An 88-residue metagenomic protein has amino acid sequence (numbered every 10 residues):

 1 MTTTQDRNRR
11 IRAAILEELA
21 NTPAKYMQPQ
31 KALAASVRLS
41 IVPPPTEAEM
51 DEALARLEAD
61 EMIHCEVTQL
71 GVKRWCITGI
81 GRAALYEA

Functional and structural regions predicted by a protein language model:
M1-M27: Short alpha-helical segments that sit at the start of domains
T3, A24-K25, I41-P45, Q69: Short acidic, glycine/proline-enriched loop segments that cap or flank alpha-helices
D6, R10, P45-A48, V72: Residues at secondary-structure transition points
K25-R38: Short acidic, hydrophobic short linear motifs in intrinsically disordered regions
P43-A59: Short amphipathic alpha-helical interaction segments
E58-T68: A short, conserved structural fragment
L70-I77: Minor-groove-contacting beta-hairpin "wing" of winged helix-turn-helix DNA-binding domains
G79-A88: Short, amphipathic alpha-helical interaction segments positioned at domain boundaries
